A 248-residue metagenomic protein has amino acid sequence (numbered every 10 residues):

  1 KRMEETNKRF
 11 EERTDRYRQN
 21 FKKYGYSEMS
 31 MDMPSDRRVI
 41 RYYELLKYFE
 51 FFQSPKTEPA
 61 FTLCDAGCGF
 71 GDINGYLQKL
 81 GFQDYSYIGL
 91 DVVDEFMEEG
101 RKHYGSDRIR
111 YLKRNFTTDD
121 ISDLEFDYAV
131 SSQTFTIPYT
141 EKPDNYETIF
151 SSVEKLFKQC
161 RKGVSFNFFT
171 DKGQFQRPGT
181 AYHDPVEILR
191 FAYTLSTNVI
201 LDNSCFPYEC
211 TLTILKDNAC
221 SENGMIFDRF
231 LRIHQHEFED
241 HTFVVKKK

Functional and structural regions predicted by a protein language model:
R2-Y26: N-terminal, positively charged/glycine-rich alpha-helical extensions of SAM-dependent methyltransferases
D36-E58, Y76: Conserved alpha-helix/loop element of class I SAM-dependent methyltransferases that forms part of the SAM/SAH-binding
C64, F70-R110: Class I SAM-dependent methyltransferase SAM/SAH-binding core
N115: Conserved acidic residues
T118-D123: Short conserved loop adjoining the S-adenosyl-L-methionine
Y128-P143: A short SAM/SAH-binding and catalytic strip from SAM-dependent methyltransferases
R161-F168: Conserved beta-strand signature within the Rossmann-like core of class I S-adenosyl-L-methionine
Q176-F243: Class I S-adenosyl-L-methionine
